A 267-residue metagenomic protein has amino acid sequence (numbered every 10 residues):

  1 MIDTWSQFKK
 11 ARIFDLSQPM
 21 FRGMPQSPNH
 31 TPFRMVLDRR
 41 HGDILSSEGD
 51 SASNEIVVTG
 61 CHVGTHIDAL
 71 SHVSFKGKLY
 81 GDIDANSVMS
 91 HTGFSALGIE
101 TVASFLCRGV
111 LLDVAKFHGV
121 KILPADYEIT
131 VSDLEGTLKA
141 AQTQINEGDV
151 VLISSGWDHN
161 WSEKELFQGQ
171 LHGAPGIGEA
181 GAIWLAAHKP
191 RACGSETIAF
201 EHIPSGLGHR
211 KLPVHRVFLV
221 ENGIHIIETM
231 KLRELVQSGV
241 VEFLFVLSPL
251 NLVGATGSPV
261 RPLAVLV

Functional and structural regions predicted by a protein language model:
M1-V267: Active-/binding-site microenvironments in catalytic and ligand-binding cores
